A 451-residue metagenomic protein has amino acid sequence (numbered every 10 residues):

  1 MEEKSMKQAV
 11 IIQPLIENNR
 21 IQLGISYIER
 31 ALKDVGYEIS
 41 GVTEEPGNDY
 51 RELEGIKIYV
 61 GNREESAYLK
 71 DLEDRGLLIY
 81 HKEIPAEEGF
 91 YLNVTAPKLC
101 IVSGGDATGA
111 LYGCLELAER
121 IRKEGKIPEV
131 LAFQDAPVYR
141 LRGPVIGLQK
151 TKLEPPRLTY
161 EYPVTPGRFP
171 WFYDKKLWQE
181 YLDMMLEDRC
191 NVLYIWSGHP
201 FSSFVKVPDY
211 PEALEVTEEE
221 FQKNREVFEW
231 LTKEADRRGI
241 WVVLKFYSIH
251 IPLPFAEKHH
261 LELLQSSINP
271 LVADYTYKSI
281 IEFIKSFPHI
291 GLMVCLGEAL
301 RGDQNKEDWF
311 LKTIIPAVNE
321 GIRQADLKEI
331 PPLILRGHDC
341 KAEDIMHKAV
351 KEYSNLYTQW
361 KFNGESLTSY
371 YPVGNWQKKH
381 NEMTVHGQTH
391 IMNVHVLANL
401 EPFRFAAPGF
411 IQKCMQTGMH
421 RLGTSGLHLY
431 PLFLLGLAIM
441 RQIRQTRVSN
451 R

Functional and structural regions predicted by a protein language model:
E2, K7-V10, L15-R20, G24-Y27 (+5 more regions): Feature activates predominantly on carbohydrate-active enzymes
E3-M6, N48-E54, V94-A96, V138 (+2 more regions): Flexible, charged surface loops at secondary-structure boundaries
I12-N18, Q22, Y59-E65, S103-G105 (+6 more regions): Structural motif
R20-Q22, A67-L69, A110, S202-F204 (+4 more regions): Extracytoplasmic/secreted cell-surface and envelope-processing proteins
Y27-T43, A67: Long, low-hydrophobicity ectodomains and other hydrophilic envelope-associated domains
K33, E45-Y50, W171, N191 (+3 more regions): Catalytic-core regions of glycoside hydrolase
I39-E45, I127-A132, W196, L327-I330: Surface-exposed patches in mature extracellular/periplasmic domains of secreted proteins
V42-I79: Short, well-ordered secondary-structure micro-motifs within conserved domains or adaptor modules
